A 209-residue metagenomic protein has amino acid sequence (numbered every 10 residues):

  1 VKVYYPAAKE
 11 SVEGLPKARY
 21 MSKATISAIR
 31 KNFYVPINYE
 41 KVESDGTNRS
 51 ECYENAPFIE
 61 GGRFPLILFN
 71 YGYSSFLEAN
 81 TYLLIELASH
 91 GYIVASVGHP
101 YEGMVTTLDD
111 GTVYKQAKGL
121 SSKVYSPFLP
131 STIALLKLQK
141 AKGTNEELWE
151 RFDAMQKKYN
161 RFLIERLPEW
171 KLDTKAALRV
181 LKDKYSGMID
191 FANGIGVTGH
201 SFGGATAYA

Functional and structural regions predicted by a protein language model:
V1-I67: Domain-level recognition of soluble alpha/beta enzyme cores, biased toward histidine phosphatases/phosphomutases
V3, L87, T174, I195: Divalent metal-coordination and catalytic microenvironments
E13-P16, A79-Y82, V105-D110, A209: Short, solvent-exposed loop/turn and secondary-structure capping segments
D45-T107: Short substrate-entry loop that stabilizes the transition state in hydrolases
G72, T198-G203, A207-Y208: Gly/Ala-rich beta-loop-alpha elbow adjacent to hydrolase catalytic centers
A79-Y82, S89, E169, D173-A176 (+1 more regions): Extracytoplasmic/secreted proteins, especially bacterial periplasmic and envelope-associated proteins
L108-M188: Alpha/beta-hydrolase active-site loop
M188-S201: Alpha/beta-hydrolase fold nucleophile elbow
